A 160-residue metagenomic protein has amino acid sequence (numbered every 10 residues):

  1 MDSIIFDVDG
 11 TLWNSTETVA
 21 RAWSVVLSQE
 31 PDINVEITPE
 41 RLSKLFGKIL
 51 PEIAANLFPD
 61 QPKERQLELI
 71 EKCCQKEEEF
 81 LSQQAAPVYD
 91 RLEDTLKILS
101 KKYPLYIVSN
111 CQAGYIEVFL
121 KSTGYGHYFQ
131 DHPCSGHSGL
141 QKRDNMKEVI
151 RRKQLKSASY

Functional and structural regions predicted by a protein language model:
M1-R41: Active-site neighborhood of HAD-like aspartate-dependent phosphohydrolases
S3, K142-Y160: Conserved Lys-Pro-Asp/Glu-containing loop-to-beta segment of HAD-superfamily phosphomonoesterases, centered on
T11, S109-C111: Conserved phosphate-coupling serine/threonine residues in phosphotransfer and NTP-handling enzymes
V19, L50, V88, K142: Conserved donor sugar-nucleotide recognition element shared by glycan-biosynthetic enzymes
S24-S28, K48-K63, F119, V149: Helix-loop "lid/cap" segments that line or gate small-molecule binding pockets
R41-L42, Y125-L140: A short, structured active-site edge motif that brings together acidic residues
A55-R91: Metal-dependent phosphoesterase signature
E79-I107, E117, R143: Short, acidic loop-to-helix structural element flanking the phosphoryl-transfer center in phosphate-processing enzymes
